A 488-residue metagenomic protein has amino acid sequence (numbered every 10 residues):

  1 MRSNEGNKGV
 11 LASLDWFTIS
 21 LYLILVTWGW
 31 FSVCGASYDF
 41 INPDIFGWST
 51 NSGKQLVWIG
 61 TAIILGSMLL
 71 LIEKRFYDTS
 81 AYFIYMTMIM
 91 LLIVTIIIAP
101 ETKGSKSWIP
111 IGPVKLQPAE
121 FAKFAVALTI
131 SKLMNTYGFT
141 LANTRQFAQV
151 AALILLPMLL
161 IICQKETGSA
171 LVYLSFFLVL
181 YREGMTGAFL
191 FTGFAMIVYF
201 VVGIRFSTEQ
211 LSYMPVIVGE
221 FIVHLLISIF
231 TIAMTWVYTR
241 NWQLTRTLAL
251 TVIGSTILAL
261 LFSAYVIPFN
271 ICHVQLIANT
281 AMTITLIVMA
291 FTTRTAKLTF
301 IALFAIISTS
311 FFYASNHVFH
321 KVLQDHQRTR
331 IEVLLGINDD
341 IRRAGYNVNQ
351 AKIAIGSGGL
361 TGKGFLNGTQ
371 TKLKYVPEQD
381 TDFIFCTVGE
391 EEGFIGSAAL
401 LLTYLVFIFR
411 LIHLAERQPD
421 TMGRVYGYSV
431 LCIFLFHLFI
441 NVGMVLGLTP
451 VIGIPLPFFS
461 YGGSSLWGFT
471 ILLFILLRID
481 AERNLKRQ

Functional and structural regions predicted by a protein language model:
M1-L11: Short, Lys/Arg-rich, polar N-terminal cytosolic tail immediately upstream of the first transmembrane signal-anchor
V10-L11, Q146-F147, L373-V376, Q418-P419: Helix-boundary and loop/linker segments of multi-pass membrane transporters
L14-I24, Y82-I84, M88, I353-K363: Alpha-helical transmembrane segments of integral membrane proteins, especially early/N-terminal helices
L21-G35, D39-R342, C386-M444, I471 (+1 more regions): Hydrophobic alpha-helical transmembrane segments of multi-pass inner membrane proteins, especially in bacterial systems
L116, Q350, F458-F459: Short hydrophobic beta-strand that contains or immediately precedes a catalytic carboxylate
E166-L171, K363-G368, Q379-T381, I452 (+2 more regions): Transmembrane helix boundary and interhelical junction motifs in multipass membrane proteins
F230-M234, G447-N484, Q488: Transmembrane alpha-helices of multi-pass inner-membrane enzymes
R330-I384, E392-G396: TM-adjacent membrane-interface loops and short helices in multi-pass inner/ER membrane proteins
